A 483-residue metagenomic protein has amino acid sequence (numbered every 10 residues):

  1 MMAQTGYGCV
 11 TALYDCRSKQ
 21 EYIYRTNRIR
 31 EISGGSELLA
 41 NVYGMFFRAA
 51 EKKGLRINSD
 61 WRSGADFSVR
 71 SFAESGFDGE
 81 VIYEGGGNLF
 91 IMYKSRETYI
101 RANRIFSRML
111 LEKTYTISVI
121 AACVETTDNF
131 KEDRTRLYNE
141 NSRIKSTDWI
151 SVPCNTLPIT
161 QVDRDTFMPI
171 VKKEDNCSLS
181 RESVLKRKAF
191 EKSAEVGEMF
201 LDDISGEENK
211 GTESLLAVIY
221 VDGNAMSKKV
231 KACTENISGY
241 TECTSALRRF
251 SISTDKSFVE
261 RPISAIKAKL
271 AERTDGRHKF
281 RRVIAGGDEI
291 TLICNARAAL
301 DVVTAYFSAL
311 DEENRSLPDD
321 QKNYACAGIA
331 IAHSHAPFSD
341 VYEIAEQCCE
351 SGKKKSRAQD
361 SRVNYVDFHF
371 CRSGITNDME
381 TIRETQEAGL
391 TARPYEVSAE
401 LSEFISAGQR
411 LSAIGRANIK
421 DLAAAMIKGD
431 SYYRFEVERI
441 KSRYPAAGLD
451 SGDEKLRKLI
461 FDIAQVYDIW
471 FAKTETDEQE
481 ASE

Functional and structural regions predicted by a protein language model:
M1-E483: Regulatory and interdomain segments flanking nucleotide-handling catalytic cores in signaling/defense enzymes
